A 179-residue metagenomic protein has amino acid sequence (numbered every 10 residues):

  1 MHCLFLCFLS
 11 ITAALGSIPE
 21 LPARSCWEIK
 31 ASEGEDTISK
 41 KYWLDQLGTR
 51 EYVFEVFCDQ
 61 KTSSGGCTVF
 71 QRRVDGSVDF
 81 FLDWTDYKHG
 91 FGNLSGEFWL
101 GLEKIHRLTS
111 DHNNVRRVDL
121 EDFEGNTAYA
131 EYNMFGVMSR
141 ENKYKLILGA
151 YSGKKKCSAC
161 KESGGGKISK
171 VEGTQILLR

Functional and structural regions predicted by a protein language model:
H2-R179: Mature extracellular or lumenal effector domains of secreted proteins and single-pass membrane receptors/adhesion
